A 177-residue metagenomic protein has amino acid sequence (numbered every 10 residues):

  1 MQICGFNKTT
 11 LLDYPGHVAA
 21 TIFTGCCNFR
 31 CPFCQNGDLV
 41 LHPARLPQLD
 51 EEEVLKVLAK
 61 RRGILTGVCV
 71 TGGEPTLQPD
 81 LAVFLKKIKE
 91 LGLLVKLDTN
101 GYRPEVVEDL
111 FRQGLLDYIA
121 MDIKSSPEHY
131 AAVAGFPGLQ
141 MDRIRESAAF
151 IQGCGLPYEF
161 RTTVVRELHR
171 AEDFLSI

Functional and structural regions predicted by a protein language model:
M1-V18: Short, charged low-complexity linear segments at domain edges
G16-L49: Canonical Radical SAM [4Fe-4S] cluster-binding loop centered on the CxxxCxxC motif and its immediate flanking residues
F23, T71-G73, R161: A secondary-structure boundary/capping signal
G37-V68: Conserved alpha-helical substructure of the radical SAM core
L39, G73, K124: Flexible loop residues that form catalytic and substrate-binding hotspots at small-molecule/glycan-binding clefts
A44-P47, G73-E74, K96-L97: Short, flexible loop segments at the rims of nucleotide/cofactor-binding pockets, characterized by
L55-G67, T76-I177: Conserved AdoMet/S-adenosylmethionine-binding subsite of the radical SAM
